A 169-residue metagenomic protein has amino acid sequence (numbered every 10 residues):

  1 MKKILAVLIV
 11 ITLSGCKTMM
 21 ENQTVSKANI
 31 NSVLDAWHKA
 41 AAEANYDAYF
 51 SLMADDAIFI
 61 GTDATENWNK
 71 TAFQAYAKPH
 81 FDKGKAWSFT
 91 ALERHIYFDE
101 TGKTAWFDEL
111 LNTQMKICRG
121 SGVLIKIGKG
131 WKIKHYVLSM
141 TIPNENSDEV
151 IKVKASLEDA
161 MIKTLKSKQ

Functional and structural regions predicted by a protein language model:
M1-I4: Positively charged n-region of N-terminal signal peptides that target proteins for export
S14-G15: C-terminal motif of bacterial Sec signal peptides marking the signal peptidase cleavage site
S26-N45, E158-M161: Short, aromatic-enriched amphipathic alpha-helices that serve as compact interaction elements
E43-D56, I60: Short, well-ordered alpha-helical segments enriched in acidic and aromatic residues
I58-W68, H80-A86: A short gly/proline-enriched turn/hairpin at secondary-structure junctions
Q74-I117, Q169: Surface-exposed, charged secondary-structure patches
Y97-K103, L124-K132: A short, structured loop/turn motif at beta-sheet edges
I127, H135-Q169: Low-complexity, intrinsically disordered terminal/linker segments enriched in charged and Gly/Pro repeats
